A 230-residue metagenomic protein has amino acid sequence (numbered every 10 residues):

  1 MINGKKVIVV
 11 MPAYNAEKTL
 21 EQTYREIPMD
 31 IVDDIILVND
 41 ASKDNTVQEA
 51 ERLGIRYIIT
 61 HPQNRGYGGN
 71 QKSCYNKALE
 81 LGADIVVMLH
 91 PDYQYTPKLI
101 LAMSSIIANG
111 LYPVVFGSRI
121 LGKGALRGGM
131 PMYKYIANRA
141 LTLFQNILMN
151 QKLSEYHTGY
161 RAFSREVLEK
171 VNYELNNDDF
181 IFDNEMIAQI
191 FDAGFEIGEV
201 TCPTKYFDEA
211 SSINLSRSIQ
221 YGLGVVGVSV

Functional and structural regions predicted by a protein language model:
K6-I8, E185: Cell-envelope/extracellular polymer assembly enzymes that use nucleotide-activated donors
Y14-M29: Short, well-formed alpha-helical segments that are part of the catalytic scaffolds of diverse glycosyltransferases
K18-Q22, D44-L53: Acidic helix N-cap motif at the loop->helix transition within catalytic regions of sugar-transfer enzymes
Y24, V32-S42: Short beta-strand/loop segment that forms part of the nucleotide-sugar
D33-I36, V47-L81: Conserved donor nucleotide-binding strand/loop of the catalytic core
H61-Q63, G69-E80, P97-F180, F207-V226: Acceptor/aglycone-binding surface of glycosyltransferases and processive sugar-polymer synthases
A83-D92: Short beta-strand-to-loop acidic/aromatic patch adjacent to the donor-nucleotide binding site
Q151-K152, N176-D178, I187-K205: Catalytic donor-sugar/metal-binding loop of nucleotide-sugar-dependent glycosyltransferases
